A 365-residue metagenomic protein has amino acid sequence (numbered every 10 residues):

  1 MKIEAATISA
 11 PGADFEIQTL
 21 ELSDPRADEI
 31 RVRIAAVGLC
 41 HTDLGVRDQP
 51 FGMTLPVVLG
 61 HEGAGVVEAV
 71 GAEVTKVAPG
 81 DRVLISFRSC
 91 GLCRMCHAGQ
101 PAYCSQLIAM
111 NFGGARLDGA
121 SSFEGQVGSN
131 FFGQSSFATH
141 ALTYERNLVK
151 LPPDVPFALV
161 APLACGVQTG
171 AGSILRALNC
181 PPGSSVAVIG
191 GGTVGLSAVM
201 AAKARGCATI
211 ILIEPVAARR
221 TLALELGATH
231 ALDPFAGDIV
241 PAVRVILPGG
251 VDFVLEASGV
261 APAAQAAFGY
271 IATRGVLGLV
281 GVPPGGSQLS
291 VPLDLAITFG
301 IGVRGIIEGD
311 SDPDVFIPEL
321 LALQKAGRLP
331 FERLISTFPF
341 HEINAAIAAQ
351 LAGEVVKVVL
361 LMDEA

Functional and structural regions predicted by a protein language model:
M1-A64, S135-T143, N147, L361-A365: Short N-terminal strand-loop motif that marks the start of NAD(P)H/FAD-dependent oxidoreductase cofactor-binding domains
M1-I3, Q265-G269, D314-A365: C-terminal hydrophobic helical "lid"/dimerization subdomain of Rossmann-like NAD(P)H-dependent oxidoreductases
S23-V37, D48-H97, A102, K150-V155: Glycine-rich beta-strand-centered segment in the early N-terminal region that forms part of a ligand/cofactor-binding
A27, K76-P79, T169, P182 (+1 more regions): Short, flexible surface segments
F87-R146: Cysteine-cluster motifs in flexible loop/terminal segments that predominantly coordinate metals
T139, R146-L148, P152-G237, P241: Mid-domain Rossmann-like dinucleotide-binding core that forms the NAD(H)/NADP(H) cofactor-binding site
L178-P182, V194, A217, T221-G302: Glycine-rich cofactor phosphate-binding loops and adjacent beta1-alpha1 units of small-molecule cofactor enzyme domains
V276, V291-R333: Rossmann-fold dehydrogenase core element
